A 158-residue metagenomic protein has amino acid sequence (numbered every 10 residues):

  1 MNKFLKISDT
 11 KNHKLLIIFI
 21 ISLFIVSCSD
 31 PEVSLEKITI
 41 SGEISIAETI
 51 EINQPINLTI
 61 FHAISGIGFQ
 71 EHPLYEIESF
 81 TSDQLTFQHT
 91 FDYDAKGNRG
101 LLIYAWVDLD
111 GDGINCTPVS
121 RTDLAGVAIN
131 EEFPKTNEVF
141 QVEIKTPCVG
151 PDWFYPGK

Functional and structural regions predicted by a protein language model:
F24-S27: C-terminal motif of bacterial Sec signal peptides marking the signal peptidase cleavage site
S29-P31: Bacterial signal peptide processing site
E36-E48: A short, amphipathic beta-strand motif
E48-Q70: Short, ordered, surface-exposed loop/turn motifs in non-cytosolic proteins
G66-Q88: Short, acidic Ser/Thr/Gly-rich low-complexity loop/linker segments typical of extracellular and cell-surface proteins
T86-L101: Short Pro-Gly-centered beta-turn/loop motif in secreted/extracellular proteins
G97-G111: A short, solvent-exposed beta-strand micro-motif common in secreted/extracellular proteins
L109-P147: Structured interaction patches on ligand/partner-binding surfaces of diverse proteins
